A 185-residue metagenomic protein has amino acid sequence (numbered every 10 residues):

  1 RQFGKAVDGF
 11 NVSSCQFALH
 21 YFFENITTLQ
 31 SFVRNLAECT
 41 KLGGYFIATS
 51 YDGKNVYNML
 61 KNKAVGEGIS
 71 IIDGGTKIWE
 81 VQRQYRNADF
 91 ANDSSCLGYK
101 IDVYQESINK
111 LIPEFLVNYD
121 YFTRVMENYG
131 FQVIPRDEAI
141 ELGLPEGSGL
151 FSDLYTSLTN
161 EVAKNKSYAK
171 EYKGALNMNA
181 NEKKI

Functional and structural regions predicted by a protein language model:
R1-G4, N62: Class I S-adenosyl-L-methionine-dependent methyltransferase module
F3-V7, H20, T27-G43: A short glycine-rich, Lys/Arg-flanked "PGG" loop and its adjoining helix->strand segment in the class I
N11: Conserved acidic residues
S14: A conserved beta-strand element that flanks and buttresses the S-adenosyl-L-methionine
F17: Cell-envelope and extracellular/periplasmic
Y21-F23, K54-N58, L142-G147: Short catalytic/ligand-binding loop motif for oxyanion handling, primarily in non-cytosolic enzymes, centered on
I47-T49, G53-Y129, I134-R136: SAM-dependent methyltransferase
S95-I185: Rossmann-like AdoMet/SAM-dependent catalytic core
